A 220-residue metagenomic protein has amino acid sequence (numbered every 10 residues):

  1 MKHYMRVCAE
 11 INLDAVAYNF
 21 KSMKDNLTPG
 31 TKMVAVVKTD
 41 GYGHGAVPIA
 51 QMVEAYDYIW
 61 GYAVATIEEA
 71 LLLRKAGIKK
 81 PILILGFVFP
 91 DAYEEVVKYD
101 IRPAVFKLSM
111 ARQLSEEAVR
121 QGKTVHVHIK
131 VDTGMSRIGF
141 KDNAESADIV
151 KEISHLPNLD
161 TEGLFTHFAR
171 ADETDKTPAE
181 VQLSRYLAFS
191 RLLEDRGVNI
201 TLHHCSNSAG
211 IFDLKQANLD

Functional and structural regions predicted by a protein language model:
M1-R102, L108, E116, T124: A charged N-terminal "starter" segment
Y4-M5, T39-Y56, E116-A118, K123-H126 (+1 more regions): Active-site loop/helix belt of alpha/beta enzymes
T66, L85, L108, K130 (+2 more regions): Proline- and acidic/polar-enriched loop/turn elements at helix boundaries
R102-R112, D142-D148: Glycine-rich anion/phosphate-binding loops
